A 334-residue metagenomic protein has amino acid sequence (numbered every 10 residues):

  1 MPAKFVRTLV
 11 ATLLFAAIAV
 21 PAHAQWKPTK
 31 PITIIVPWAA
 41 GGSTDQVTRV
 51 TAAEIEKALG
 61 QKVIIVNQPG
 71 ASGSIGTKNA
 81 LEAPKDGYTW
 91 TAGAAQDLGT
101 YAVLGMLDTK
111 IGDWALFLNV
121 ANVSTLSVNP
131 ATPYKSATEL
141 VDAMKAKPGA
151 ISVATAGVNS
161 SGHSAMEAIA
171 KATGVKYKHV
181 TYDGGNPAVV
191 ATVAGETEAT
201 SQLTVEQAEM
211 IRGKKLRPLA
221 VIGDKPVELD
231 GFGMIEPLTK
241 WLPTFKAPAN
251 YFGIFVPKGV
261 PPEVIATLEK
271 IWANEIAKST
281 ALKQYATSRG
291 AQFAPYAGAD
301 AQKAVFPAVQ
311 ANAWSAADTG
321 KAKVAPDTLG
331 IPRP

Functional and structural regions predicted by a protein language model:
M1-V10: Bacterial N-terminal signal peptides that target proteins for export
I18-A24: Sec/Tat signal peptide C-region and signal peptidase I cleavage site
A24-I111, A150, V158, T173-E206 (+4 more regions): N-terminal (or domain-start) structured segment
W26-T29, I55-K57, N79-T89, Y101-P187 (+2 more regions): Hinge/capping helix and adjacent helix->loop/strand transition within the periplasmic-binding protein
G41, A95, N129-Y134, A156-S160 (+4 more regions): Short coil/turn segments
Q207-S279, V324-P334: C-terminal lobe and pocket-closing loops of periplasmic/extracytoplasmic Venus-flytrap solute-binding proteins
A277, A281-V305: Mature extracytoplasmic/periplasmic domains
A308-K321: Amphipathic terminal alpha-helices
